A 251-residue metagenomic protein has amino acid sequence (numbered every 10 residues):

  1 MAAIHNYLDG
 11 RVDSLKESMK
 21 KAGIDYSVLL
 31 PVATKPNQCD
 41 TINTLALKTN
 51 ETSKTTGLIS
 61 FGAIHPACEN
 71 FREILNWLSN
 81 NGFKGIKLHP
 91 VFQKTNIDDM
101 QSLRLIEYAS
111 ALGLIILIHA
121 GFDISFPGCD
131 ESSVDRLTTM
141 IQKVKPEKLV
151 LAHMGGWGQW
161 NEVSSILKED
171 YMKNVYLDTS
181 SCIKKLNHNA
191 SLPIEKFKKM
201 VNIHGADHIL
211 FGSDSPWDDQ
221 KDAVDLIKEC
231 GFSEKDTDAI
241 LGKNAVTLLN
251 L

Functional and structural regions predicted by a protein language model:
M1-N6, S125-S132, K185-L192: Short, flexible/disordered intra-domain loops and linkers
M1-R104, Y108, V175-D178: Mid-domain alpha/beta scaffold segments of enzyme catalytic cores
M1-Y26, N76, K199, I203-H208 (+1 more regions): Mid-to-C-terminal alpha-helical segments outside catalytic/metal-binding sites
Y7-D9, A33-N37, P66-E69, N81-S165: Divalent metal-binding pocket/active-site signature
E17, T44-K48, E73-W77, R104-A111 (+6 more regions): Alpha-helical scaffolding segments of alpha/beta enzyme cores, especially the outer helices of TIM-barrel or partial
I24-D25, G57, G82, G113 (+3 more regions): Loop/turn elements at helix/coil->beta-strand transitions in domains of secreted/extracellular proteins
L30, F61-A63, K87-H89, L117-H119 (+4 more regions): A cross-family glycoside hydrolase active-site/sugar-binding cleft signature
E147-K148, G156-K221, C230-K235: Active-site-adjacent C-terminal substructures of enzyme catalytic domains
